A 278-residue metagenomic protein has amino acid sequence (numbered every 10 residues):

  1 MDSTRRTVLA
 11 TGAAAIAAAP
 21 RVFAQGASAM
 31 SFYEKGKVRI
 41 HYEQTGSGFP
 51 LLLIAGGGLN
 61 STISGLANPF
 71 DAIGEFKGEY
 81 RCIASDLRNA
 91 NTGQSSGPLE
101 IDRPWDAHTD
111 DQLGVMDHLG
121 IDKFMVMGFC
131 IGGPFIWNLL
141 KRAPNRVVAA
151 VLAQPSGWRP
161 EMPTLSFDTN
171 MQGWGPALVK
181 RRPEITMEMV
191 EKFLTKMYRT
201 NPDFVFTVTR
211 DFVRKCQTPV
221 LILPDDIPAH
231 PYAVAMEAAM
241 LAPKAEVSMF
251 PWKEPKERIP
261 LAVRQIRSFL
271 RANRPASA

Functional and structural regions predicted by a protein language model:
T7-A24: N-terminal export signals
V38-Q94: Conserved HGGG/HGGXW glycine-rich cap/lid loop of the alpha/beta-hydrolase fold
A84-F124: Active-site loop/oxyanion-hole signature of alpha/beta-hydrolase fold enzymes
K123-L152, S156-W158: Conserved hydrolase catalytic core segment
T195-F212, D226-P228: Active-site nucleophile elbow and catalytic-triad environment of alpha/beta-hydrolase enzymes
C216, I222-L223: Short beta-strand/loop motif that positions the catalytic acidic residue of the alpha/beta-hydrolase fold
A229-V234: Conserved alpha/beta-hydrolase "acid-adjacent" motif
S248-A278: Catalytic active-site module of serine/aspartate enzymes centered on a nucleophile-bearing elbow/loop
